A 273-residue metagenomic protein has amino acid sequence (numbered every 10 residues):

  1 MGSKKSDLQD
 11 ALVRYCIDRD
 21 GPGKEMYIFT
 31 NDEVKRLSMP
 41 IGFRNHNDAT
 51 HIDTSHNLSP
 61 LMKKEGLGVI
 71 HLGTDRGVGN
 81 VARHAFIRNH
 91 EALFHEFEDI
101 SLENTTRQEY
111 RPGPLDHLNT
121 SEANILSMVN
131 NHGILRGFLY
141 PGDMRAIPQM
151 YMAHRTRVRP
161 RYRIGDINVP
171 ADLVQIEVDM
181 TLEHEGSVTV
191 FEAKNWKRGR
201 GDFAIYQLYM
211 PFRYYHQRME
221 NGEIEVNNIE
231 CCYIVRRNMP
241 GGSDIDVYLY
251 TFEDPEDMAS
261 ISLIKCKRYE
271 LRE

Functional and structural regions predicted by a protein language model:
M1-M39, C232-E273: C-terminal tail/extension regions appended to the core domain(s) of diverse proteins
M1-N119: Nuclease-adjacent, charged terminal/linker segments that flank catalytic cores
F97-R157: N-terminal, charge-rich interaction modules
M144-H184: Active-site metal-binding core of divalent-cation-utilizing nuclease and nuclease-like domains
M180-L182, G186-N195, P211: Conserved catalytic cores of phosphodiester-cleaving nucleases, focusing on short active-site segments
N195, G201-D202, H216-F252: Nucleic-acid nuclease catalytic cores
A204-Y206: Feature captures the catalytic cores and cofactor-binding loops of soluble hydro-lyases/lyases that act on carboxylate
L208-H216: Short, well-ordered amphipathic alpha-helices
